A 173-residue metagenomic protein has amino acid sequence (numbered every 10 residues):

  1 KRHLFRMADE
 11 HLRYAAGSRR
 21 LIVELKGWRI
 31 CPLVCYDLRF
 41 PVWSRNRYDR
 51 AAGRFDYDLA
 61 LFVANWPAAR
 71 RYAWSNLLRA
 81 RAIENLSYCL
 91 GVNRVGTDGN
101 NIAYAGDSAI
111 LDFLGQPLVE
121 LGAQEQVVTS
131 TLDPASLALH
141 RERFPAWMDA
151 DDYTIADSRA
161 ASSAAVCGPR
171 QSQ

Functional and structural regions predicted by a protein language model:
K1-D58, A64, A69-N76, R141-A146: Active-site catalytic loop in hydrolytic enzyme cores
L38-V128: CN hydrolase (nitrilase-like) catalytic-core segments centered on the catalytic cysteine and neighboring Lys/Glu
R94-Q173: C-terminal beta-strand edge segments of enzyme domains
